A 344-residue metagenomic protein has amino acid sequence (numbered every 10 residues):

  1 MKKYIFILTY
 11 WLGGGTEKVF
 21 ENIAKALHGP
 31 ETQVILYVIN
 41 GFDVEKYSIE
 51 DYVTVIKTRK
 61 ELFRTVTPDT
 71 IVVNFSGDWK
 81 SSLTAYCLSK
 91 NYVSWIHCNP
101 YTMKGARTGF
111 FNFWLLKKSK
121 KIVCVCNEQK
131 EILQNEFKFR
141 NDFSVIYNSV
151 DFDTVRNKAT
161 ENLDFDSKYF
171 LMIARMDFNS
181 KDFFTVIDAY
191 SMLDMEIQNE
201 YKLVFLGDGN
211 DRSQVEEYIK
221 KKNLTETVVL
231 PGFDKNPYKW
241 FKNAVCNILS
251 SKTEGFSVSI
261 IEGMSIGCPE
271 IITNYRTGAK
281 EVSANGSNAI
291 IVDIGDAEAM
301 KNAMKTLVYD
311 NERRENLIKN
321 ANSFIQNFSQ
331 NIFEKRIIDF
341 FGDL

Functional and structural regions predicted by a protein language model:
G14-N22, K168, D177-M192, L203 (+2 more regions): A conserved mid-protein helix/loop that constitutes part of the nucleotide-sugar donor-binding site
V73-K80, I96: Short His-centered aromatic/hydrophobic patch
S119-F143, V150-T154: A short, active-site helix/loop in glycosyltransferases that binds the activated sugar's phosphate group
Q134, V145-S167, K239: Acidic anion/phosphate-binding donor-loop and adjacent secondary structure in glycosyltransferase catalytic cores
F233, K252: Aromatic "clamp/platform" in nucleotide-sugar-dependent glycosyltransferases that forms part of the donor/acceptor
E262, Y275-I291: Short acidic/histidine- and often glycine-rich active-site loop of Leloir-type glycosyltransferases that engages
P269-T273: Short hydrophobic beta-strand element within catalytic cores of glycosyltransferases and related nucleotide-activated
N285-A297, T306-N311: Conserved acidic donor-binding segment of nucleotide-sugar-dependent glycosyltransferases
